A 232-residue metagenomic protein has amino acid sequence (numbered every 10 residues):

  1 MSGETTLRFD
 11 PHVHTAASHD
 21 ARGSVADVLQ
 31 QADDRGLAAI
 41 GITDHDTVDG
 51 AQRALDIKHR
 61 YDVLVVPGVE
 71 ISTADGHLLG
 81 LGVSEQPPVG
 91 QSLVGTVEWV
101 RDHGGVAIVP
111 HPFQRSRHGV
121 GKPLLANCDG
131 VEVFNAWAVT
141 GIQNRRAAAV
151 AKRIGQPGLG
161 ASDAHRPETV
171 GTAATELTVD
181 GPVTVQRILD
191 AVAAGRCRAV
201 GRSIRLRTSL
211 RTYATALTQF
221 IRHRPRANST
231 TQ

Functional and structural regions predicted by a protein language model:
S2-P11, T15, H19, V25 (+7 more regions): Charged catalytic cores and adjacent phosphate/nucleic-acid-binding surfaces used for phosphate/nucleic-acid chemistry
H12, D102-V106: Acidic/glycine-enriched edge-of-secondary-structure segments
V28-D46, V106-I108: Divalent metal-dependent hydrolysis catalytic cores, especially in the metallo-beta-lactamase
T43, H111, S162: Short beta-strand/turn micro-motifs composed of small residues that flank or help shape donor/cofactor-binding pockets
